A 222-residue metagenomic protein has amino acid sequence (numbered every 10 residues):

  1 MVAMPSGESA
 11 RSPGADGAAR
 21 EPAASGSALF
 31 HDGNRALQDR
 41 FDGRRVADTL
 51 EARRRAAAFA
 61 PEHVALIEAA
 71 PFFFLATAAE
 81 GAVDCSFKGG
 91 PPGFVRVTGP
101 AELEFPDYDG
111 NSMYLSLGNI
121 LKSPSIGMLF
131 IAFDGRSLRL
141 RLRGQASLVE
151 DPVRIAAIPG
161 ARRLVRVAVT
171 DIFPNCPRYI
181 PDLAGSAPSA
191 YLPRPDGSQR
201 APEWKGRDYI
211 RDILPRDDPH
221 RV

Functional and structural regions predicted by a protein language model:
M1-V222: Binding-site signature for planar aromatic cofactors or substrates
